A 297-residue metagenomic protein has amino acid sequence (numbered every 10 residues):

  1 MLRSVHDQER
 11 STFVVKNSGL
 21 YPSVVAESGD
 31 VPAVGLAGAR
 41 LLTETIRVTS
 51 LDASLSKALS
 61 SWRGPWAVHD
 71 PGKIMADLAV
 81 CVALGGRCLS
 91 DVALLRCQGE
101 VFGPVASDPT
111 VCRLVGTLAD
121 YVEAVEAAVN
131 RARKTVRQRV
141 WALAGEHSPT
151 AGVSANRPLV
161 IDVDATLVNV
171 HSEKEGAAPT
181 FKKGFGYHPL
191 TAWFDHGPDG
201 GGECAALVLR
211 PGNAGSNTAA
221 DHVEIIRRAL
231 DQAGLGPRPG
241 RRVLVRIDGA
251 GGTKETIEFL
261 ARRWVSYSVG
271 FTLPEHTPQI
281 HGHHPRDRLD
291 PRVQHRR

Functional and structural regions predicted by a protein language model:
M1-G215, A220-D231, L235-R238, R263: Dynamic "connector" segments at or just before major functional cores
L209-R297: An internal, acidic/charged active-site-proximal segment that coordinates divalent cations and/or engages
